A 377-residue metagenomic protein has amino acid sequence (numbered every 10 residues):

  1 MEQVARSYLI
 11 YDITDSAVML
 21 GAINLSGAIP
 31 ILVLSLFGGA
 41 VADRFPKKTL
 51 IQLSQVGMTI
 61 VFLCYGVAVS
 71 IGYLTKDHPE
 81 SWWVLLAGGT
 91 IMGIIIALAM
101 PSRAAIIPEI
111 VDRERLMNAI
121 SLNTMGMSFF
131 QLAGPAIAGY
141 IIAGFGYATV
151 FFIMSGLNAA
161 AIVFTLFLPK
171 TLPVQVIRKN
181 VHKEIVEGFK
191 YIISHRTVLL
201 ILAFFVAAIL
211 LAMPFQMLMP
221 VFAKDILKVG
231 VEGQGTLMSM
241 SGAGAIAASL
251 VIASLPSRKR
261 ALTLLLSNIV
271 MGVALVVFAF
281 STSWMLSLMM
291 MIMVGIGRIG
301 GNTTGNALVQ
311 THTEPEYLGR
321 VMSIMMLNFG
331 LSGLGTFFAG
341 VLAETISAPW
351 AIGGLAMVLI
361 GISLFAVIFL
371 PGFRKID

Functional and structural regions predicted by a protein language model:
M1-P30, K190-S239: Helix-loop boundary and gating motifs at the non-cytosolic
M1-R6, L25-A42, P46-V61, V84-A143 (+5 more regions): Substrate-agnostic recognition of the 12-TM MFS/MFS-like secondary transporter fold
S7-I13, G66-T75, A133-I153, D225-I226 (+1 more regions): Transmembrane alpha-helix termini and helix-breaking/packing motifs in multi-pass membrane transporters
Y11, C64-A68, G72, K76 (+5 more regions): MFS-fold secondary transporters
V33, R44, K48-L50, C64 (+5 more regions): C-terminal transmembrane bundle of multi-pass solute transporters/carriers
I60-G88, G233, S332: Short, flexible, glycine-rich and Lys/Arg-enriched loop motifs at helix boundaries that contact anionic partners
A105, E109, Y147, F151 (+3 more regions): Helix-loop junctions on the cytosolic side of multi-pass membrane transporters, especially the intracellular loop
K170-A203: Juxtamembrane intracellular "pre-TM" segments in multi-pass secondary transporters
